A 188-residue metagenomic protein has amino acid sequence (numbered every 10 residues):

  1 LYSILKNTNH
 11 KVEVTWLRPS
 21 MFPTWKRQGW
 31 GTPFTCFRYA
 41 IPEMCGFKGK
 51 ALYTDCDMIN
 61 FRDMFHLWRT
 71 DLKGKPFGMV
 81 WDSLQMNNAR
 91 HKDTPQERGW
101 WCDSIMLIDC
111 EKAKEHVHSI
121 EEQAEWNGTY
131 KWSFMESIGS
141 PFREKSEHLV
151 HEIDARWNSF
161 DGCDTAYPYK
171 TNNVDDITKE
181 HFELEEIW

Functional and structural regions predicted by a protein language model:
L1-F37, M44-K48: N-terminal anchoring/stem segment of glycosyltransferases
T8-H10, T15-R18, I108-W188: A glycosyltransferase accessory/donor-loop signature
S20-W25, Q85-M86, N158-G162: A short acidic, often aromatic-flanked loop/helix-cap motif at beta-alpha or helix-coil junctions that lines enzyme
Q28-P33, H91-P95, Y167-T171: Short, surface-exposed amphipathic charged segments that create phosphate/polyanion-binding patches used for binding
F37-Q85, L107-C110, E115: GT-A fold catalytic core of metal-dependent nucleotide-sugar glycosyltransferases, centered on the diacidic
D71, R98-W100, N172-N173: Extracellular/periplasmic catalytic domains that process cell-envelope and extracellular macromolecules
P76-K92, Q96-W100: Class I SAM-dependent methyltransferase SAM-binding "motif I" and its flanking Rossmann-like core
G99-D103, S146: Short gly/pro-enriched beta-turn/loop segments at secondary-structure junctions
